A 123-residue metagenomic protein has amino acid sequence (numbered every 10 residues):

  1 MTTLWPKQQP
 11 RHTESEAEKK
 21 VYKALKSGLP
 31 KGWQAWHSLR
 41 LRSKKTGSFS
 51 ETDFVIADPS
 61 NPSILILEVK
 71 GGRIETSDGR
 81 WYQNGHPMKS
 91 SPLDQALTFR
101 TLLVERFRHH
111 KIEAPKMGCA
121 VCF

Functional and structural regions predicted by a protein language model:
M1-F123: Intrinsically disordered, low-complexity Ser/Thr/Pro/Gly-rich regulatory segments
